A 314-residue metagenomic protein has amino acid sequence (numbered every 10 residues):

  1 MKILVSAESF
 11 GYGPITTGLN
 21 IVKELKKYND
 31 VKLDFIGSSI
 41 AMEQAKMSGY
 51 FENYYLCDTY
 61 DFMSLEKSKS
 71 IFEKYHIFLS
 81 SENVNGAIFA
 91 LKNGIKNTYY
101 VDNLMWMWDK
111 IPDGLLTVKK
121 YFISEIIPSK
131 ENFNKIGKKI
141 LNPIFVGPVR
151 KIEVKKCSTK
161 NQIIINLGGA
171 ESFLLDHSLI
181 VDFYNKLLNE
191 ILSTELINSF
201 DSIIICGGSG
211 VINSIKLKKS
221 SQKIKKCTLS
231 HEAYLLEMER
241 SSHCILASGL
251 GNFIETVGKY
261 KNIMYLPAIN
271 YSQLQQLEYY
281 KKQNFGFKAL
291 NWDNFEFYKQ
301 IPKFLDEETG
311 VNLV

Functional and structural regions predicted by a protein language model:
K2, H76-L79, Q162, H243: Structural motif
L4-L25, F35-N132: Active-site and donor-binding regions of nucleotide-sugar-utilizing enzymes
Y12, F78-A87, V101-L104, H231-Q276: A donor-sugar binding/catalytic signature common to diverse glycosyltransferases and related nucleotide-sugar
T17, I21-E24, K160-V211: Conserved catalytic-core segment of nucleotide-activated headgroup transferases in glycan assembly
I36-M42, K46-F51, L56-C57, S193-T228 (+1 more regions): Catalytic donor nucleotide-activated moiety binding site of glycosyltransferases and closely related
F62-F72, G208-I254: Donor nucleotide-activated moiety binding/catalytic core segment of transferases that use nucleotide-activated donors
L115-L174: A nucleotide-sugar donor-handling region in carbohydrate enzymes
N252-V314: Catalytic binding pocket for nucleotide-activated donors in carbohydrate/polymer assembly enzymes
